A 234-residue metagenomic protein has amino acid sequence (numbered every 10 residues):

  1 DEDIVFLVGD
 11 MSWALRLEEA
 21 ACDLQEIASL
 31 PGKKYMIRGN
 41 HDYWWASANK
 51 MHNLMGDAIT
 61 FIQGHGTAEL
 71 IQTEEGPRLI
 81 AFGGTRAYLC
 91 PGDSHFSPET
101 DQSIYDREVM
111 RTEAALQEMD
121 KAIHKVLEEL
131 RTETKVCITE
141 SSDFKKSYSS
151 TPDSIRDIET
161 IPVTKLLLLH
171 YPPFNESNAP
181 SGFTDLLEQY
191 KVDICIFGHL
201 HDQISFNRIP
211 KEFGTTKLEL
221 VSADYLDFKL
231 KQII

Functional and structural regions predicted by a protein language model:
D1-I4, A28-S29, G76-L79, E99-E140 (+1 more regions): His/acidic metal-ligating clusters that form di-metal
D1-T73, S181-Y190, V221-S222: Core catalytic region of metal-dependent phosphoesterases/phosphodiesterases, especially metallo-beta-lactamase-like
S12-E18, N40-A48, A68-E69, L89-D93 (+3 more regions): Active-site environment of divalent metal-dependent phosphoester hydrolases
A20-D23, N49-H52, S97-P98, S149 (+3 more regions): Short, glycine/charged-enriched secondary-structure capping and boundary segments
N49, T67-G76, S103, Q117 (+3 more regions): Binuclear metal-dependent phosphoesterase catalytic core
M51-Q72, P77-R107: Hydrophobic, well-structured mid-protein blocks that either form specific transmembrane helices
L79-Y88, L166-H170, K217-S222: Active-site-proximal beta-strand elements of phosphoester/diester hydrolases
